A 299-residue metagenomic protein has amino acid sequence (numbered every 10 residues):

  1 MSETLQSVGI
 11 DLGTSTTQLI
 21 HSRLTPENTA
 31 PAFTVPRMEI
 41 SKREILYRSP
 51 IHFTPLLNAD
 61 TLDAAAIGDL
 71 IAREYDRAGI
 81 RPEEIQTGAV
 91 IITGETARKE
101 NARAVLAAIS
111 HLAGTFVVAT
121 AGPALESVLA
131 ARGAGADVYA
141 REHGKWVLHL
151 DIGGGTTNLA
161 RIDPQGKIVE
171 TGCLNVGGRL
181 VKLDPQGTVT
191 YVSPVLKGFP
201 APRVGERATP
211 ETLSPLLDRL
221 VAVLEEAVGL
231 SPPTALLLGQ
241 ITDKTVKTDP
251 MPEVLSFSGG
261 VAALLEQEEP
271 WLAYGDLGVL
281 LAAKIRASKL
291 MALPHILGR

Functional and structural regions predicted by a protein language model:
M1-A32, P36, V138-L174, L265: Gly/Thr-rich phosphate-binding beta-strand-loop-beta motif of the actin/hexokinase/Hsp70
M1-S2, T115-V147, T242-K244: Conserved phosphate-binding catalytic cores of ATP/NTP-utilizing and phosphoryl-transfer enzymes
G13-T16, I91-R103, A124-S127, D151-N158 (+2 more regions): Gly/Ser/Thr-rich loops at beta-strand to alpha-helix junctions that form or flank small-molecule/cofactor-binding
H21, L46-A72, T171, G178-R299: Helical "lid/coupling" subdomains associated with nucleotide-phosphate turnover
L24-T29, A104-L112, A134-E142, D163-G177 (+2 more regions): A glycine- and small-aliphatic-rich helix-loop capping segment at beta-alpha/alpha-beta transitions that lines
T25-N58: Short, compositionally biased "basic patch" segments
L56, Y75-S110, V254-E268: Short beta-strand-loop/turn "lid" adjacent to the catalytic site in phosphate-handling enzymes
G94-A130, A273-A283: Glycine-rich phosphate-binding loop and adjoining helix at the ATP-binding site of ATP-dependent phosphoryl-transfer
